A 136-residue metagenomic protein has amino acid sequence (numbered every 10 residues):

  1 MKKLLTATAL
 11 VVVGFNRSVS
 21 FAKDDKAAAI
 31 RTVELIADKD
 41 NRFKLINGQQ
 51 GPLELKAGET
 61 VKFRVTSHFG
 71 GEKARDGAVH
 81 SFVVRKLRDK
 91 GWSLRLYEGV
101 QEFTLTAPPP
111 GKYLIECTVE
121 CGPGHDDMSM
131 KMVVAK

Functional and structural regions predicted by a protein language model:
L5-V12: Sec-dependent N-terminal signal peptides
G14-V19: C-terminal segment of classical bacterial N-terminal signal peptides
F21-K136: Extracytoplasmic copper-binding redox domains, predominantly the cupredoxin/blue-copper superfamily
